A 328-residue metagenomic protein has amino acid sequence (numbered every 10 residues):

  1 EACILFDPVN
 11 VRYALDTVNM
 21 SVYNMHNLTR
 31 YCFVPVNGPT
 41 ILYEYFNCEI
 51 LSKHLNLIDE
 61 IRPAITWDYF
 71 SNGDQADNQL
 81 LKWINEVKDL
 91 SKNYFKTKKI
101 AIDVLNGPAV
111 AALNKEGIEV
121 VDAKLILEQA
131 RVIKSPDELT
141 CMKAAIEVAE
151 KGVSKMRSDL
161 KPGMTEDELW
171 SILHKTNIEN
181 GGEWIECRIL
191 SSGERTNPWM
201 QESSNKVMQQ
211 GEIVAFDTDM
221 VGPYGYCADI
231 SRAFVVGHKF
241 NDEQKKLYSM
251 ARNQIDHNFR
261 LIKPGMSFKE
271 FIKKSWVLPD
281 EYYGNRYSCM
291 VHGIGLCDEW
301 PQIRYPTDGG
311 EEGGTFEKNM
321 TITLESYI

Functional and structural regions predicted by a protein language model:
E1-I328: Active-site neighborhoods and metal-handling regions in enzymes and metal-associated proteins
